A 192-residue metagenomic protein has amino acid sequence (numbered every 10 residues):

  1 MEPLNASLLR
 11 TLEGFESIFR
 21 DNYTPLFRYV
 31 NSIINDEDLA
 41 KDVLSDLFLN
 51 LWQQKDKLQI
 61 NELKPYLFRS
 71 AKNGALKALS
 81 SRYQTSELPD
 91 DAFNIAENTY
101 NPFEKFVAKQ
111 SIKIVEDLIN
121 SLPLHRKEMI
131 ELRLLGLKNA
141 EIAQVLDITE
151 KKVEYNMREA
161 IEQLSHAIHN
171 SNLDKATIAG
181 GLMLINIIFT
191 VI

Functional and structural regions predicted by a protein language model:
M1-P25, T190-I192: N-terminal module of bacterial RNA polymerase sigma factors
A6, I161-I192: C-terminal edge and immediately downstream basic/flexible tail or linker adjoining helix-turn-helix-like DNA-binding
R28, D42-L49, Q53, N61-N73: Structural recognition of an alpha-helix C-terminal capping motif at a helix-to-coil junction
R69-L88, K105-A108: Arg/Lys-rich amphipathic alpha helix in sigma70-family domain 2
K72, L146-S171: DNA-recognition helix of helix-turn-helix
F93-D117: Acidic, proline/glycine-rich intrinsically disordered inter-domain spacer in sigma factors
N120, L124, L135-Y155: Helix-turn-helix DNA-binding module
M129-I130: A short pre-motif secondary-structure segment
